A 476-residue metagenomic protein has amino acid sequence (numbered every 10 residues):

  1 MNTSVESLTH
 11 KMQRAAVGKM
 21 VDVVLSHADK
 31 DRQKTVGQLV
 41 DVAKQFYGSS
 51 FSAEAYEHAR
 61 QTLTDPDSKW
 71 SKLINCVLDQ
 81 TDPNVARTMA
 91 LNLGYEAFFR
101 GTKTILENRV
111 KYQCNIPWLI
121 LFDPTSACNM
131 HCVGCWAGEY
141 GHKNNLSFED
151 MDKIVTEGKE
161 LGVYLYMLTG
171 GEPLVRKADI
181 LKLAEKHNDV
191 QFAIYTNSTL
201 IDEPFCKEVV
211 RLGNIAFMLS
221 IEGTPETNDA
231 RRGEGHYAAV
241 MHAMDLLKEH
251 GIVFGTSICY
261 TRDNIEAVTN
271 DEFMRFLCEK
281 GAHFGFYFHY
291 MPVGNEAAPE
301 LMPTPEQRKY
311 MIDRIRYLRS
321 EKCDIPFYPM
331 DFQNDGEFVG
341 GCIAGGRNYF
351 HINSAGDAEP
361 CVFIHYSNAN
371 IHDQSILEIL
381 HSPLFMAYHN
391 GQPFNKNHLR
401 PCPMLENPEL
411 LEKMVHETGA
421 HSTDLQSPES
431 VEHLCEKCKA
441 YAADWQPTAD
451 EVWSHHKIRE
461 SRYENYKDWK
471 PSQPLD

Functional and structural regions predicted by a protein language model:
M1-Q61, D229-G345, N353-A355, E359 (+4 more regions): Radical SAM enzyme [4Fe-4S]-AdoMet core and its adjacent flexible, acidic and glycine-rich loops/tails across
S4-M12, A16, V23, H27 (+5 more regions): Flexible mid-to-C-terminal extensions adjoining Fe-S/redox cofactors in radical SAM and related proteins
V36-P204, D476: Conserved alpha-helical substructure of the radical SAM core
A97-P117, P329-F332, G336, N370-M386: Short, charged low-complexity linear segments at domain edges
I120, G346-N348: Short loop/turn microsegments at loop-to-beta-strand junctions
C128, C132-C135, C342, G356 (+2 more regions): Short cysteine clusters
G134, G138-G141, N348, S367 (+1 more regions): Secreted/processed peptides and extracellular or luminal domains of membrane proteins
F148-L168, L174-H289: Radical SAM/AdoMet-radical enzyme domain recognition
